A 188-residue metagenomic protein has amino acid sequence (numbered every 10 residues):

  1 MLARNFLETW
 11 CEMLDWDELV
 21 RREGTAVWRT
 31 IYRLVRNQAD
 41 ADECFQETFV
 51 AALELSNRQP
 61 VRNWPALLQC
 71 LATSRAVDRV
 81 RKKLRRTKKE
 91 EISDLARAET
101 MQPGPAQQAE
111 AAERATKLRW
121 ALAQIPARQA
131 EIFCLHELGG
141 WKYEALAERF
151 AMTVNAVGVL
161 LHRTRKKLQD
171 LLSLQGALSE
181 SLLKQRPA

Functional and structural regions predicted by a protein language model:
A3-R29, A39-D42: A short, charge-rich alpha-helical start-of-domain segment used by transcription regulators
L19-Q38, E54-L55, L122, L174: Amphipathic, Lys/Arg- and hydrophobic-enriched alpha-helical face
Q46-L53, R62-K82, L161, R165: Σ70-family region 2.3-2.4 aromatic/basic alpha-helix that recognizes the −10 promoter and nucleates DNA melting
C70-E91, A111, L174: Arg/Lys-rich amphipathic alpha helix in sigma70-family domain 2
T73, V77, F150-S179: DNA-recognition helix of helix-turn-helix
R86-A111, K142, L182-P187: Internal acidic/polar
A123, A127-R128, G139-A156: Helix-turn-helix DNA-binding module
I132-H136: A short pre-motif secondary-structure segment
